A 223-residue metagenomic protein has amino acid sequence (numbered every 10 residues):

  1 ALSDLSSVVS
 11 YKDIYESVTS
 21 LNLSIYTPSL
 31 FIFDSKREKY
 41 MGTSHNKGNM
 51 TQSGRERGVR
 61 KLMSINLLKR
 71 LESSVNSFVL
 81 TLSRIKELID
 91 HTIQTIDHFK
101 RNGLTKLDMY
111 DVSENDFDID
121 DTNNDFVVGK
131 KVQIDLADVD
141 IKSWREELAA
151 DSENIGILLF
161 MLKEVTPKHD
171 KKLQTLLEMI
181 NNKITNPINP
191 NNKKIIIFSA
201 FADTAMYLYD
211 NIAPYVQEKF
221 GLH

Functional and structural regions predicted by a protein language model:
A1-H223: Helicase motor interdomain insertion/brace
